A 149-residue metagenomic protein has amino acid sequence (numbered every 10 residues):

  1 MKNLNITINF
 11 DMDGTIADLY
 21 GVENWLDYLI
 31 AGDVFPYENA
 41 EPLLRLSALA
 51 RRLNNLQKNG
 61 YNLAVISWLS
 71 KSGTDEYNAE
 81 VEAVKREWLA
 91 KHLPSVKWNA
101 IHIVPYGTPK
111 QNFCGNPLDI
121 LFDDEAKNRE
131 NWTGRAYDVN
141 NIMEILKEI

Functional and structural regions predicted by a protein language model:
M1, N112-G115, L146-I149: Short amphipathic alpha-helix with an adjacent loop that forms part of the alpha/beta core around
K2, T7-H92: Alpha-helical substrate-recognition element adjacent to the catalytic core
Y20, L69, G107, E125-A126: Short, flexible active-site-adjacent loop segments at beta-strand->alpha-helix junctions, enriched in small/polar
R52-N55, N112-C114, N131-R135: A short acidic, amphipathic alpha-helical/loop segment
N62-A64, H102, I120: A structural signal for isolated positions on well-ordered beta-strands in alpha/beta enzyme cores
E80-A83, V96-I103, Y137-D138: Lumenal/extracellular "mature" regions of secretory-pathway glycan-modifying transferases
W98-L118: Donor nucleotide-activated moiety binding/catalytic core segment of transferases that use nucleotide-activated donors
I120, E125-I149: Asp-based, Mg2+/Mn2+-dependent phosphohydrolase catalytic module
